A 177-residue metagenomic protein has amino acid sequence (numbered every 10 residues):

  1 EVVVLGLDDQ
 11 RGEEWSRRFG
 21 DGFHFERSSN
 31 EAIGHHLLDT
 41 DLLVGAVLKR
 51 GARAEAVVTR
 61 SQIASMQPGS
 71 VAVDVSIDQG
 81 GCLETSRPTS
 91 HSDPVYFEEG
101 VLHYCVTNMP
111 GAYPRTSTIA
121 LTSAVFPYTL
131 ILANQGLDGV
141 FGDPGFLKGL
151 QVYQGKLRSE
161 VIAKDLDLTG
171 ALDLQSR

Functional and structural regions predicted by a protein language model:
E1-L48: Glycine-rich phosphate/diphosphate-binding loop of Rossmann-like nucleotide-binding domains
L5, D9, N30, V57 (+2 more regions): Electropositive phosphate-/nucleotide-binding environments in soluble metabolic enzymes
W15, L37, E55-A56, L83-S86 (+1 more regions): Short, well-ordered secondary-structure micro-motifs
E26-R27, H36, L42-K49, P68 (+2 more regions): Metallocofactor- and cofactor-centric catalytic cores in central/energy metabolism, strongly enriched
A32, R50-G51, P110-Y113: Glycine-/small-residue-rich active-site loops that bind phosphorylated ligands and cofactors
L43-Y104: ADP-ribose/adenylate-binding Rossmann-like module
I77, C82-R177: Adenosine-phosphate binding glycine-rich loop
